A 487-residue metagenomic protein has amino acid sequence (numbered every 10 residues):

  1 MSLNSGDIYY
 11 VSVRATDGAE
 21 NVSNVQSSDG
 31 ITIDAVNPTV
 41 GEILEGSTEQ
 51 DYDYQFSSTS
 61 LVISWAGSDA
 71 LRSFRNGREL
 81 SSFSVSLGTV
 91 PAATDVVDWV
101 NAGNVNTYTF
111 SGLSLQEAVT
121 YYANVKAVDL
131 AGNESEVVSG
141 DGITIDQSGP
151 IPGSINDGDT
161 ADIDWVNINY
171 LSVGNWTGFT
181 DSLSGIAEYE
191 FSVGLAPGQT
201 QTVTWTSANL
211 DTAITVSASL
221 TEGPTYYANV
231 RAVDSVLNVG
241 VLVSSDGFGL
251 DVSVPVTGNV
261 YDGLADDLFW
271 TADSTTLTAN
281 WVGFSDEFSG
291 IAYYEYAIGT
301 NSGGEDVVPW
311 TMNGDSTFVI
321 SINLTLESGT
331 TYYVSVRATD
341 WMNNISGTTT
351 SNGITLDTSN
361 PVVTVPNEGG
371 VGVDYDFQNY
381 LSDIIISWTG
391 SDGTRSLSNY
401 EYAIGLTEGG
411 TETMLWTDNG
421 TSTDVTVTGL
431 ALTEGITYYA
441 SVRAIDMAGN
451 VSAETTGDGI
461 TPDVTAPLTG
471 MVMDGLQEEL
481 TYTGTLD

Functional and structural regions predicted by a protein language model:
M1-N4, S84-Q116, E190-T221, L268 (+2 more regions): Recognizes extended acidic, P/S/T-rich segments that occur within or adjacent to Ig-like beta-sandwich modules
G6-I8, A118-T120, G223-T225, G329-T331 (+1 more regions): Extracellular Ig-like/FN3 beta-sandwich strand-entry sites
T16-N21, V128-N133, V233-N238, T339-N344 (+1 more regions): Short, solvent-exposed loop/turn segments at the edges of extracellular beta-sandwich modules
D17-E20, S27-T48, G88, D129 (+14 more regions): Flexible, low-complexity linkers/stalks enriched in Thr/Pro that connect modular domains
Q50-S58, D162-Y170, D267-S274, V373-L381 (+1 more regions): Short, solvent-exposed loop/linker segments at the N-terminal edge of repeated beta-sheet extracellular domains
T59-F74, Y170-S182, T275-E287, S382-T394 (+1 more regions): Conserved aromatic anchor
S68-T94, F179-P197, F284-S302, S391-E408: Solvent-exposed loop/turn segments flanking beta-strands in beta-repeat/beta-sandwich domains
